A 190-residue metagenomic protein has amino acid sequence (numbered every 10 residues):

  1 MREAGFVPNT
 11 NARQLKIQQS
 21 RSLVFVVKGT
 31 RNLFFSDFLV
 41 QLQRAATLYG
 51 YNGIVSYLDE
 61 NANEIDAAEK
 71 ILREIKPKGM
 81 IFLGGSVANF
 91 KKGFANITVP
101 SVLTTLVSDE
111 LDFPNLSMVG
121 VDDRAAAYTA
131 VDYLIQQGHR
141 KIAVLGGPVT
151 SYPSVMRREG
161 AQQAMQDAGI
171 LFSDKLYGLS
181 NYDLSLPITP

Functional and structural regions predicted by a protein language model:
M1, A46, M165: Conserved hydrophobic residues forming the short capping helix/wall of the S-adenosyl-L-methionine
M1-S20, E159: N-terminal helix-turn-helix DNA-binding module of bacterial transcription factors
A4, Y49, Q137-G138: Short coil/turn segments at alpha/beta junctions that flank glycine-rich nucleotide-binding fingerprints
V7, R140, L171-S173: Conserved H-loop
Q18-D132: Alpha-helical recognition/docking segments in bacterial nutrient-uptake and carbohydrate-utilization systems
K28-D37, V55-E64, L106, M118-T129 (+2 more regions): Hinge/beta->alpha junction and helix N-cap segments in small-molecule ligand-binding domains
K78, H139-K141: Short acidic/polar active-site loop segments enriched in Thr and Asp
